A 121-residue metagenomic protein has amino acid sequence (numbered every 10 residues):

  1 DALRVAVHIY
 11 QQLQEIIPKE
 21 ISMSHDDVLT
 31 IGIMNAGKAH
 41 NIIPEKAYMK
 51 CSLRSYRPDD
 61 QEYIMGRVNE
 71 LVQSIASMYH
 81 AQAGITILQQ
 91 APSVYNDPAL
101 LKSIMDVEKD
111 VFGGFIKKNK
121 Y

Functional and structural regions predicted by a protein language model:
L3-Y121: Metal-dependent amide/peptide-bond hydrolase catalytic core, centered on the "pita-bread" metallohydrolase fold
